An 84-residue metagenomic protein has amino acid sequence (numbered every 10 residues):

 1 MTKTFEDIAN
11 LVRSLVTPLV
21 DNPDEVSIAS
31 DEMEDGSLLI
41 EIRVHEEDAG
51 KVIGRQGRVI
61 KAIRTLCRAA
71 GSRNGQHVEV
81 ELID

Functional and structural regions predicted by a protein language model:
M1-A49, A62-D84: RNA-contacting regions in translation and RNA-metabolism proteins, encompassing KH/S1 modules where present
I53-G57: Glycine-centered tight-turn and secondary-structure capping sites
